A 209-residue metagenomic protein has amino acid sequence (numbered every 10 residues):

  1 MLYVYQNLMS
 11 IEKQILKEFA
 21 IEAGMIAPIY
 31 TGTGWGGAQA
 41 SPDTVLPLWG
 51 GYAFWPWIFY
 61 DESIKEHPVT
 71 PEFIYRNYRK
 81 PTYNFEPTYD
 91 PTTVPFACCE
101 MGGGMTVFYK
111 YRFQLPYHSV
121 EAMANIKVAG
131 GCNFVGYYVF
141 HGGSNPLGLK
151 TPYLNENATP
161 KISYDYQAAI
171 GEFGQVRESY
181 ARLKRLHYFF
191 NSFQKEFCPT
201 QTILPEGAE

Functional and structural regions predicted by a protein language model:
M1, M9, K13, A20 (+4 more regions): Carbohydrate-binding surfaces of carbohydrate-active enzymes
L2-K80, Y111, G143-P146: Substrate-binding cleft/loops of secretory-pathway carbohydrate-active enzymes
Y78-E86, A122: Alpha-helical scaffolding within the catalytic cores of extracellular/periplasmic polymer-degrading hydrolases
F113-Y117: Aromatic/His-enriched, Gly/Pro-containing loop or helix-boundary segments that lie immediately adjacent to catalytic
H118-I126: Short, acidic/polar
